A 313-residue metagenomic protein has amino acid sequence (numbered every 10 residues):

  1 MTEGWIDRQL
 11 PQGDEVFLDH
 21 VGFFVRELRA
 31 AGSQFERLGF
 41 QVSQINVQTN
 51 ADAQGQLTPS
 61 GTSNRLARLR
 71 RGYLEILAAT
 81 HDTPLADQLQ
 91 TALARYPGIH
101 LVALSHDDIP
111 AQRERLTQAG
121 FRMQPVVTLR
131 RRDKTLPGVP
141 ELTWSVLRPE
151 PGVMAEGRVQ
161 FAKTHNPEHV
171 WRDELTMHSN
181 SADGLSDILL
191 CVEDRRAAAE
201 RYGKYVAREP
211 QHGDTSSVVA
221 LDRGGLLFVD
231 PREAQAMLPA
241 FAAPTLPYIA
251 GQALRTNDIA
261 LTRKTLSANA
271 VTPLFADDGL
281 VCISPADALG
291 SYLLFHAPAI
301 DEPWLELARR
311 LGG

Functional and structural regions predicted by a protein language model:
M1-D19, F23-S43, S60-T128, K134-D214 (+1 more regions): Glyoxalase I/VOC metalloenzyme domain signal
S43-T49: A short beta-strand-loop structural module common to alpha/beta enzyme folds
N50-A51, P59: Membrane-anchoring hydrophobic segments
